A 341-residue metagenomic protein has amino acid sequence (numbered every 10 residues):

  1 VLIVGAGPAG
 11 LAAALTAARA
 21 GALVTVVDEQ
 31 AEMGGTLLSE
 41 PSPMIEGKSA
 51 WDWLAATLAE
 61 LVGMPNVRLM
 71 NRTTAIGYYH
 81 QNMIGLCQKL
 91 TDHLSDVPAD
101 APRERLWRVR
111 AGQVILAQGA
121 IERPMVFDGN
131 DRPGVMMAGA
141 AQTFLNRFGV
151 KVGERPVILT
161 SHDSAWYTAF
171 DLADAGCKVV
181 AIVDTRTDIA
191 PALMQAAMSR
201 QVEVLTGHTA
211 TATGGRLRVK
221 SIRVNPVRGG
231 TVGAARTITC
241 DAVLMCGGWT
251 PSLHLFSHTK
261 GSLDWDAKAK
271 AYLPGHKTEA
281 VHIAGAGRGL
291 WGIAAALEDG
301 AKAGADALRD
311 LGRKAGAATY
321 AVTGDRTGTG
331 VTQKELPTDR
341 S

Functional and structural regions predicted by a protein language model:
V1-S341: Residues forming the flavin
